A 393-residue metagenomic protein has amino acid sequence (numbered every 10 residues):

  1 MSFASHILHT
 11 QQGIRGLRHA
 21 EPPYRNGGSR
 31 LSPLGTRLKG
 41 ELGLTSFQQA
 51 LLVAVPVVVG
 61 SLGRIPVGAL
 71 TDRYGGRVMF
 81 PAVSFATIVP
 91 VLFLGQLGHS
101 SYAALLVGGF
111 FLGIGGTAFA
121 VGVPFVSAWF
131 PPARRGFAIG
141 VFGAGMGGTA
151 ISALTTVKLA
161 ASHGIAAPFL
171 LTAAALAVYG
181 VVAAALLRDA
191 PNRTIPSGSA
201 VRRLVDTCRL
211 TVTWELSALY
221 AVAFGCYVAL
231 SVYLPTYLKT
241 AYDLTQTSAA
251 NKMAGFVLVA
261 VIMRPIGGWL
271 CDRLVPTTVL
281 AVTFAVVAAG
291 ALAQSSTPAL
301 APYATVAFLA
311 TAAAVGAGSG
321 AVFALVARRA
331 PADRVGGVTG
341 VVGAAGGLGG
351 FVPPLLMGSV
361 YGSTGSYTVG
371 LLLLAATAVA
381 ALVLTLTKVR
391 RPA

Functional and structural regions predicted by a protein language model:
M1-I7, D189-S217: Juxtamembrane intracellular "pre-TM" segments in multi-pass secondary transporters
L31-S32, V212-P265: Extracytoplasmic gate region of multi-pass secondary transporters
L62-H99: Conserved MFS/SLC helix-loop-helix module at the cytosolic interface between two early adjacent transmembrane helices
R73-S84, D272-F284: Cytoplasmic membrane-interface "Motif A"-like loop-to-helix N-cap segments of 12-TM Major Facilitator Superfamily
G108-G145: Cytoplasmic helix-loop-helix junction between adjacent transmembrane helices in 12-TM secondary transporters
V141-R188: Helix-loop-helix hairpin linking two adjacent transmembrane segments in secondary transporters
L274-L325: C-terminal transmembrane helical hairpin of 12-TM major facilitator-type secondary transporters
R329-S366: A late C-terminal transmembrane helix in Major Facilitator Superfamily
